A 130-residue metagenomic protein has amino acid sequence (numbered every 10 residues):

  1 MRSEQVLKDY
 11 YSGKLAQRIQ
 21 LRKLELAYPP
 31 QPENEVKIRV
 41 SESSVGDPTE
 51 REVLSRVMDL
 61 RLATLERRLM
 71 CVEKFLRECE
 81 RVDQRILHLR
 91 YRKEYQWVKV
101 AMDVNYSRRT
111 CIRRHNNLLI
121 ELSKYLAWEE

Functional and structural regions predicted by a protein language model:
M1-F75, K99, W128-E130: N-terminal interaction/assembly modules
E78-Y95: Short amphipathic alpha helix immediately N-terminal
K93-T110: Helix-turn-helix DNA-binding module
N117-L126: C-terminal flanking helix
